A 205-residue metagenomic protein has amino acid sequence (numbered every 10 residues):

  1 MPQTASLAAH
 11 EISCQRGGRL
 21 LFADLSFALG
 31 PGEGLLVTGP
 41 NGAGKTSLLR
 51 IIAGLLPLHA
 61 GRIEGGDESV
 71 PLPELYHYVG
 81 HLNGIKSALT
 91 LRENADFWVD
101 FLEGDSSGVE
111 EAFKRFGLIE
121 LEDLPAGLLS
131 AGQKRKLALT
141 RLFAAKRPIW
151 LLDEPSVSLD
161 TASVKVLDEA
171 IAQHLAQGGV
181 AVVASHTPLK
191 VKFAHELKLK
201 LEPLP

Functional and structural regions predicted by a protein language model:
A53: Helix-to-loop junction immediately C-terminal to a conserved catalytic motif
P57-E74: Conserved ABC transporter NBD signature motif
L82, S87-E103: Q-loop/switch helix immediately C-terminal to the Walker
S107-E122, T140: Conserved ABC ATPase "signature" region
P125-G132: Conserved ABC ATPase signature
L139, G178: Hydrophobic anchor residue at the start of the ABC signature
W150-E154: Catalytic Walker B motif of ABC-type/P-loop ATPase nucleotide-binding domains
